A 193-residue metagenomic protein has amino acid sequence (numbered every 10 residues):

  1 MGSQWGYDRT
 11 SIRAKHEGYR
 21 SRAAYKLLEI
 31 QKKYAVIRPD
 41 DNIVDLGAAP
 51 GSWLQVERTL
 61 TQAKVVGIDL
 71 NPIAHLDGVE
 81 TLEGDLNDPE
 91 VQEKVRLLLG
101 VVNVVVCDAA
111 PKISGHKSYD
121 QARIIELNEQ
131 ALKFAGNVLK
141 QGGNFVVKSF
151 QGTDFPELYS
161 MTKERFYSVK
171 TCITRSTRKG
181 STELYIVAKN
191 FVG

Functional and structural regions predicted by a protein language model:
M1-P39: Class I SAM-dependent methyltransferase Rossmann-like catalytic core, especially the SAM/SAH-binding loop
R38, T61, L139-K140: Helix-to-beta-strand junctions that scaffold the AdoMet/dcAdoMet cofactor pocket in Class I SAM-dependent enzymes
P39-A49: Conserved class I S-adenosyl-L-methionine
P50-T61: Conserved SAM-binding loop of SAM-dependent methyltransferases across substrates and taxa, primarily the Class I
K64-D69: Conserved SAM-binding motif I beta-strand of class I
L70-S114: S-adenosyl-L-methionine
G100-G142, V146, T153-P156: Mobile active-site "lid"/loop adjacent to the S-adenosyl-L-methionine
S149-G193: Class I S-adenosyl-L-methionine
